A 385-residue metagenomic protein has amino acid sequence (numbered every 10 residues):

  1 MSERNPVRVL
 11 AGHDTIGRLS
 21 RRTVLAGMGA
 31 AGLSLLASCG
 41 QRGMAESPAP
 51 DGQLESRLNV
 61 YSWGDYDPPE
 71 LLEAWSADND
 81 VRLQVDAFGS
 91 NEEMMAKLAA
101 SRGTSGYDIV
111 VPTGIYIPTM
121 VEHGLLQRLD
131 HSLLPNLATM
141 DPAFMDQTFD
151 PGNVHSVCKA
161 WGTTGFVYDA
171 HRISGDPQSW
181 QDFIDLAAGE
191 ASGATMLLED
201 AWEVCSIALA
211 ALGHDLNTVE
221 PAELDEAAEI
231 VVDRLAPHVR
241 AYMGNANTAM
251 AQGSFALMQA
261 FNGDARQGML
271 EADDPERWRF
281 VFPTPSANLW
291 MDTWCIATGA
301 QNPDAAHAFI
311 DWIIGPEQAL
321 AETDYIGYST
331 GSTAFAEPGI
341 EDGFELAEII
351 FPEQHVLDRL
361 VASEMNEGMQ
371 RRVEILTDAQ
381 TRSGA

Functional and structural regions predicted by a protein language model:
M1-L19, A30-A37: N-terminal secretory signal peptides
G43, A49-T119, T248: Early extracytoplasmic/lumenal segment of secretory-pathway proteins
Y61, Y66, G89-E92, G106-S254: Extracytoplasmic ligand-binding site segments that recognize negatively charged/polar headgroups
P69, E73, A77, A96 (+8 more regions): Solvent-exposed, polar/charged alpha-helical surfaces in well-ordered, non-transmembrane soluble domains, broadly
Y116-T119, L257-E276: A ligand-binding cleft/hinge motif common to bilobed small-molecule-binding domains
G162, L224-D233, V239, D273-T298: Periplasmic-binding protein-like
D292, A297-V356: Mature extracytoplasmic/periplasmic domains
E353-A385: Conserved C-terminal helix/tail region of periplasmic/extracytoplasmic solute-binding proteins
